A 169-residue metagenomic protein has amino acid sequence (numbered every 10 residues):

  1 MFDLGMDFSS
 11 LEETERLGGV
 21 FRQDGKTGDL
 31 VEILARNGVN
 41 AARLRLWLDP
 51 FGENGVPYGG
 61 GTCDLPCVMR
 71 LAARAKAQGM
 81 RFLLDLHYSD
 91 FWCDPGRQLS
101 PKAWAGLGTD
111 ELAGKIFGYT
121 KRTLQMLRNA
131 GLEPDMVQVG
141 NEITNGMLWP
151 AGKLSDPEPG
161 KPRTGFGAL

Functional and structural regions predicted by a protein language model:
M1-I33: Boundary/entry segment of secreted carbohydrate-active catalytic domains
I33-L169: Substrate-binding cleft and catalytic face of glycoside hydrolase catalytic domains, especially the flexible beta-alpha
